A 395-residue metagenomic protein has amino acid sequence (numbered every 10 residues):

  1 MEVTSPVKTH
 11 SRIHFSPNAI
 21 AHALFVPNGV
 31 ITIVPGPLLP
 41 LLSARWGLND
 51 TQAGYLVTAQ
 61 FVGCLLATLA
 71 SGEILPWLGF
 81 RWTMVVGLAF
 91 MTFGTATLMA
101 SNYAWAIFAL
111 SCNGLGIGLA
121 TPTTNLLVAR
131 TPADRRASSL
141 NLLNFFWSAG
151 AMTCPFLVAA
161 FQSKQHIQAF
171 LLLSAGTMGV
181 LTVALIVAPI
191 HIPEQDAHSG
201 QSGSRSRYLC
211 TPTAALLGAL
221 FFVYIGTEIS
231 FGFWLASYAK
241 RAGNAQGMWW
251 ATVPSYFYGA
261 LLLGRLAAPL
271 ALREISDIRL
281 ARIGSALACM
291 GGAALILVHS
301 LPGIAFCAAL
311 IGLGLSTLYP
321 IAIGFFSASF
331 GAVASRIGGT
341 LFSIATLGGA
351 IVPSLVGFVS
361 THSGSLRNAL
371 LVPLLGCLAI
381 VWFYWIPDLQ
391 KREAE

Functional and structural regions predicted by a protein language model:
P35-G36, P212-S255, G259-L262: Extracytoplasmic gate region of multi-pass secondary transporters
L42-S43, I74-L75, L157-Q165, A239-K240 (+3 more regions): Interfacial helix-cap and linker-helix signal at transmembrane-aqueous boundaries of multi-pass secondary transporters
L66-A104: Conserved MFS/SLC helix-loop-helix module at the cytosolic interface between two early adjacent transmembrane helices
A67-G79, Q162, G264-D277, S360: Helix-to-loop junctions at the C-terminal end of transmembrane segments in multipass secondary transporters
M99-A109, L297-F306: Helix-loop junctions at membrane interfaces in 12-TM secondary transporters
Y103, D134-R135, L142-I190: Helix-loop-helix hairpin linking two adjacent transmembrane segments in secondary transporters
L110-F145: Cytoplasmic helix-loop-helix junction between adjacent transmembrane helices in 12-TM secondary transporters
I278-A322: C-terminal transmembrane helical hairpin of 12-TM major facilitator-type secondary transporters
